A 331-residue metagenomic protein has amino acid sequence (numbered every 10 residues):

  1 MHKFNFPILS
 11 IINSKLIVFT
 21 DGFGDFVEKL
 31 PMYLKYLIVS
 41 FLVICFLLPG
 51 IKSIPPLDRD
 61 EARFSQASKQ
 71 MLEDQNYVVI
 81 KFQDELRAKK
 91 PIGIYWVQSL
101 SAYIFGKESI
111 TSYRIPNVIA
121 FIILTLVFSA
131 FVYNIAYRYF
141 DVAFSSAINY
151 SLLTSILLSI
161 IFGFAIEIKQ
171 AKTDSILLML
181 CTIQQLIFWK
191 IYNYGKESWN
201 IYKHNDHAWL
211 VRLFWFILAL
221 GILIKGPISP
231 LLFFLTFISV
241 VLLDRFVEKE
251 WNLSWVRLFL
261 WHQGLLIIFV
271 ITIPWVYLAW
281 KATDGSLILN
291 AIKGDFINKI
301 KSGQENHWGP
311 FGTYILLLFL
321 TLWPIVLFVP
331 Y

Functional and structural regions predicted by a protein language model:
H2-Y331: Membrane-integral, polyisoprenol-dependent glycosyltransferases of the GT-C/oligosaccharyltransferase superfamily
